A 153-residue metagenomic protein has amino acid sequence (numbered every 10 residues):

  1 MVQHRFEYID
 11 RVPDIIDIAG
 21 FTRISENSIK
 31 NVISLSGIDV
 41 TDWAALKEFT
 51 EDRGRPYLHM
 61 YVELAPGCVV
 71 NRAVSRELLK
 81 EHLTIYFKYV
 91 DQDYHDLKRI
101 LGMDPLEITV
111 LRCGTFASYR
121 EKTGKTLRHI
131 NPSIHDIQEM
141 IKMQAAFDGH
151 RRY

Functional and structural regions predicted by a protein language model:
M1-Y153: AMP-binding adenylation
